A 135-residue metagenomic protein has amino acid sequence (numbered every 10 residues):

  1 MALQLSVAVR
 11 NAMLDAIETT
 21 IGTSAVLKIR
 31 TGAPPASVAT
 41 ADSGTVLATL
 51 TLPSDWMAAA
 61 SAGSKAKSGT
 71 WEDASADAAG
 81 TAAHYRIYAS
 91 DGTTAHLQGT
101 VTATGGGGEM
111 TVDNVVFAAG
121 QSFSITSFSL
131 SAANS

Functional and structural regions predicted by a protein language model:
M1-Y85, A89-S135: Small cysteine-rich, disulfide-bonded extracellular modules of the LU/uPAR three-finger superfamily and closely related
